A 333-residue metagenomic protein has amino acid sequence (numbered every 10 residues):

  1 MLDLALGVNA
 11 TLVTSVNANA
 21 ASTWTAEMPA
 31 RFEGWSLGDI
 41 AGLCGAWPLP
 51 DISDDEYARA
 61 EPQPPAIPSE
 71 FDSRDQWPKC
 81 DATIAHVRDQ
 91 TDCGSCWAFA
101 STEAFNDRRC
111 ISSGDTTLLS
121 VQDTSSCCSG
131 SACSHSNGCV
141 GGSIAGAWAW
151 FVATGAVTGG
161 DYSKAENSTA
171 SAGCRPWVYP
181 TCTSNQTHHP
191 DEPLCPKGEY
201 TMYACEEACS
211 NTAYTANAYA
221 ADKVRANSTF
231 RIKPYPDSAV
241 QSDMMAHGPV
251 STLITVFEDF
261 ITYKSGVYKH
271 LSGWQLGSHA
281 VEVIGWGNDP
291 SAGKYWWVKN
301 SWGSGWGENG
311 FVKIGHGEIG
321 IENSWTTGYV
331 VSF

Functional and structural regions predicted by a protein language model:
M1-F333: Catalytic-core signature of thiol
